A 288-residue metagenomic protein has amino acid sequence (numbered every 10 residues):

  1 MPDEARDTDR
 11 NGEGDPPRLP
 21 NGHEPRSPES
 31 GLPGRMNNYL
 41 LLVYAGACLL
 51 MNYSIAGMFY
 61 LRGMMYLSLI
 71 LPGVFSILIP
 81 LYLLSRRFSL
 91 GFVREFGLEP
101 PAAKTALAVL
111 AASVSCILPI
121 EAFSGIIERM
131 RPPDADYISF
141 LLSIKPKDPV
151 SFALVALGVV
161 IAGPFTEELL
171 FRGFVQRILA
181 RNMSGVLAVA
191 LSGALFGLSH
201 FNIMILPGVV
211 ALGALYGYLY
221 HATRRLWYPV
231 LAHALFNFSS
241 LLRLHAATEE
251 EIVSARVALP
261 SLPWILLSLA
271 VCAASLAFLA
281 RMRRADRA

Functional and structural regions predicted by a protein language model:
M1-T105, F238-A288: N-terminal, membrane-interfacial amphipathic/helix-forming hydrophobic leader that caps and precedes the first
L41-V43, L67-L71, A106-A111, A153-L157 (+4 more regions): Hydrophobic alpha-helical transmembrane segments
L50-S54, G193, I205-S261: Functionally important transmembrane alpha-helices
Y60-Y66, V93-G163, S254: Juxtamembrane helix-loop-helix connectors linking adjacent transmembrane helices in multi-pass membrane enzymes
G73-I77, S113, F196, L212-G213 (+1 more regions): Residue-level recognition of pore/gate-forming positions within transmembrane alpha-helices of multi-pass
V160-I178, V271-R284: Transmembrane alpha-helical segments in integral membrane proteins
F165-L170, F174-V175, L198, N202 (+2 more regions): Active-site His/Glu-centered metal-binding helix of metallohydrolases
T166-L191, Y218-R225: Membrane-interface helix/loop boundary segments of multi-pass membrane proteins
